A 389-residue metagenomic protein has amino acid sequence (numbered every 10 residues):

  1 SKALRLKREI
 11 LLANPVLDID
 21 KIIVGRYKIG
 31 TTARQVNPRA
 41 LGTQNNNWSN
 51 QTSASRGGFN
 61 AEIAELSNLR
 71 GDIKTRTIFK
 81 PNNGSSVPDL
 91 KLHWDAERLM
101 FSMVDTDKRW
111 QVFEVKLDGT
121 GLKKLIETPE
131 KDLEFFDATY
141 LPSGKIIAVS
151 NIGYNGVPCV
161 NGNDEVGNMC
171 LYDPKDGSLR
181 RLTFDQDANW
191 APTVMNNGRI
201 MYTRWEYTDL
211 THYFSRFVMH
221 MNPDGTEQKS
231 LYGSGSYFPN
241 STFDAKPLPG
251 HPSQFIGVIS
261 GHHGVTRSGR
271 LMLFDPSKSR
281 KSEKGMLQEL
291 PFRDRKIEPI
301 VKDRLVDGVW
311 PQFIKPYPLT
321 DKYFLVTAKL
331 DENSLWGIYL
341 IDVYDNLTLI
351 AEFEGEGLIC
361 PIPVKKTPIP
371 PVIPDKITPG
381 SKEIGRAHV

Functional and structural regions predicted by a protein language model:
S1-T77: Long amphipathic alpha-helical scaffold segments
L17-D18, W94-D95, L141-S143, M195-N197 (+3 more regions): Residue-level detector of Asp-centered blade-edge/turn motifs that repeat once per structural unit in beta-propeller
I22, L99, I146-I147, I200 (+2 more regions): Hydrophobic beta-strand positions that form the internal "hydrophobic ladder" of WD40/Gbeta-like beta-propeller blades
Y27-G58, V104, R109, A148-E165 (+3 more regions): Short, conserved, GDST-rich strand-edge loop motifs in beta-rich repeat architectures
A61-S67, F113-G119, N163-D176, S215-T226 (+2 more regions): Beta-propeller blade signature
G71-S85, K116-E134, Y172-D187, N222-S241 (+2 more regions): Multi-bladed beta-propeller domains
T203, P247-Y339: Loop/turn-rich, solvent-exposed surfaces of beta-rich toroidal or solenoidal domains
A387-V389: Conserved small/polar residues in nucleotide/adenosyl-binding loops
